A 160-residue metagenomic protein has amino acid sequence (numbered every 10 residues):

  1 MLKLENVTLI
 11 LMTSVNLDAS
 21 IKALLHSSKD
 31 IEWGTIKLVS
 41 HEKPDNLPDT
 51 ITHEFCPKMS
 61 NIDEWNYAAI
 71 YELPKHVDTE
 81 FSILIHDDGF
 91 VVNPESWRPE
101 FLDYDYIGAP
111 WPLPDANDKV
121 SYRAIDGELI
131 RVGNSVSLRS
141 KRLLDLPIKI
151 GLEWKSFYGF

Functional and structural regions predicted by a protein language model:
M1-N66, E72-F81: N-terminal anchoring/stem segment of glycosyltransferases
T13, V39-H41, I85-H86, G108-P110 (+1 more regions): Short His-Asn-centered micro-motif
I21, P48-D49, N93-S96, D118 (+1 more regions): Short glycine-/acidic-enriched loop or helix-start segments at secondary-structure transitions that form or flank
I36, D87-D88, S140: Generic structural signal for small/hydrophobic residues in well-ordered secondary structure, especially within
P57, S96, W154: Basic, ligand-binding patches in group-transfer machinery, especially extracytoplasmic/periplasmic segments
T79-V92: Short beta-strand-to-loop acidic/aromatic patch adjacent to the donor-nucleotide binding site
G89-A124: Conserved donor-nucleotide/metal-binding helix-loop-beta segment in metal-dependent transferases, i.e., the alpha-helix
L129-F160: Catalytic core and acceptor-binding pocket of nucleotide-sugar-dependent glycosyltransferases
